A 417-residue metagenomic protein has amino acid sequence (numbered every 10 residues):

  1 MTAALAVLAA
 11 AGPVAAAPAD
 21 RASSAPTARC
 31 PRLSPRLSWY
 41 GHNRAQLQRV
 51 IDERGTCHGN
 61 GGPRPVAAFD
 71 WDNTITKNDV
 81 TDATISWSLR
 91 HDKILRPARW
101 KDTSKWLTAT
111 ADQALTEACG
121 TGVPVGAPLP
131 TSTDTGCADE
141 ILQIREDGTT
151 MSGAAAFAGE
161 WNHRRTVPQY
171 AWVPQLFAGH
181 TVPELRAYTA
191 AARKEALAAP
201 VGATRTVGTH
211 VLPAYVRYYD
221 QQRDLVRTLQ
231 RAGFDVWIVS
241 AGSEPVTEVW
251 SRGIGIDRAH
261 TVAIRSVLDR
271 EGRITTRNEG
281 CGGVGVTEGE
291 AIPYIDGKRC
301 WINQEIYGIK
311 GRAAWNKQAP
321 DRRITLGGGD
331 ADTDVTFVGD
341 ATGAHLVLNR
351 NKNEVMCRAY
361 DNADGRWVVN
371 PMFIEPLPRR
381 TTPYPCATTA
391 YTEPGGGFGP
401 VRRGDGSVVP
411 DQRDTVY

Functional and structural regions predicted by a protein language model:
M1-W71, D79-V80, I85-L115, C119-T121: Non-catalytic pre-domain segments flanking phosphatase-related domains
G12, A68-D70, P168, G242-P245: Short amphipathic alpha-helical surface micro-motifs
A25-H42, C57, H163, P183 (+1 more regions): C-terminal cap/substrate-recognition subdomain and adjoining C-terminal extension of metal-dependent phosphatase-like
R29-P35, D70-D72, F157, Q169-Q175 (+1 more regions): Charged, low-complexity surface segments at secondary-structure and domain boundaries
G59-G61, T166-A171, T247: Residue-level detector of functional hotspots within protein domains
T81, S88, R96-L212: A metal-dependent, Asp-based hydrolase signature
